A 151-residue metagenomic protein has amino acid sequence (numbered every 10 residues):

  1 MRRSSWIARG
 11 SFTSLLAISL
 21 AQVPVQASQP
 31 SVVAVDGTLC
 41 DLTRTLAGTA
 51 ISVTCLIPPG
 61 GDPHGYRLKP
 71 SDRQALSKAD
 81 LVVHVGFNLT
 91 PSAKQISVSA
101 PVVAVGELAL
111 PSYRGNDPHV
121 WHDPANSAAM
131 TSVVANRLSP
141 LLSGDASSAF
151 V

Functional and structural regions predicted by a protein language model:
R2-F12: Bacterial N-terminal signal peptides that target proteins for export
G10-A21: Bacterial N-terminal signal peptides
V23-V151: Extracytoplasmic metal-acquisition and chelation regions
